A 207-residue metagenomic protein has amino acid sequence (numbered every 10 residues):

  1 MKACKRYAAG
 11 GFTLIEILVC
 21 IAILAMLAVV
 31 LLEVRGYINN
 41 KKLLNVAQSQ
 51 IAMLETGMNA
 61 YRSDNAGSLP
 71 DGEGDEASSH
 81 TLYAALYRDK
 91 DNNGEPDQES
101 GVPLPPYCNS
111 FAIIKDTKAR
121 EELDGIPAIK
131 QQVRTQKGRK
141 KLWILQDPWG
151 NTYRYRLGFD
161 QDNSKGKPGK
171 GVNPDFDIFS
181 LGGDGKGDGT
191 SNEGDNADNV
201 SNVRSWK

Functional and structural regions predicted by a protein language model:
M1-Y7: N-terminal secretory signal peptides that target proteins for export/translocation
K5, L32, G36-N39, G57-N59 (+1 more regions): Short amphipathic alpha-helical interface segments enriched in basic and hydrophobic/aromatic residues, used as
A8-I38, A47: N-terminal single-pass transmembrane signal-anchor helix
L44, Q48-K207: N-terminal pilin/flagellin-like segments and related low-complexity appendage regions
